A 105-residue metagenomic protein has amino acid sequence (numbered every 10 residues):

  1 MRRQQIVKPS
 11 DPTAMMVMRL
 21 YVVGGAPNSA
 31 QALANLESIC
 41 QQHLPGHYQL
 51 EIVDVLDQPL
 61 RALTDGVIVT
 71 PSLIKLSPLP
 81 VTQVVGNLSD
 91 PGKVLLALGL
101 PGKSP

Functional and structural regions predicted by a protein language model:
M1-D11: N-terminal leader/targeting and pre-domain segments
R2-Q4, P45, L50, R61 (+1 more regions): Domain-scale activation on soluble regions of proteins
S10-Q42: Local sequence-structure signature of Cys/Sec-based thiol-disulfide redox active-site neighborhoods
Q31-A34, S38, L60, G92 (+1 more regions): Solvent-exposed alpha-helical segments within well-ordered globular domains of core cellular machineries
C40-P45, K103: Arginine/glycine-rich "motif VI" loop of SF2 helicases in the C-terminal RecA-like domain
E51-V69, L96-G102: Thioredoxin-like thiol-disulfide oxidoreductase module
T70-T82: A short, hydrophobic beta-strand/beta-hairpin element that forms part of a small beta-sheet core
S77-L79, G86-P105: STAS-like cytosolic regulatory interaction modules
